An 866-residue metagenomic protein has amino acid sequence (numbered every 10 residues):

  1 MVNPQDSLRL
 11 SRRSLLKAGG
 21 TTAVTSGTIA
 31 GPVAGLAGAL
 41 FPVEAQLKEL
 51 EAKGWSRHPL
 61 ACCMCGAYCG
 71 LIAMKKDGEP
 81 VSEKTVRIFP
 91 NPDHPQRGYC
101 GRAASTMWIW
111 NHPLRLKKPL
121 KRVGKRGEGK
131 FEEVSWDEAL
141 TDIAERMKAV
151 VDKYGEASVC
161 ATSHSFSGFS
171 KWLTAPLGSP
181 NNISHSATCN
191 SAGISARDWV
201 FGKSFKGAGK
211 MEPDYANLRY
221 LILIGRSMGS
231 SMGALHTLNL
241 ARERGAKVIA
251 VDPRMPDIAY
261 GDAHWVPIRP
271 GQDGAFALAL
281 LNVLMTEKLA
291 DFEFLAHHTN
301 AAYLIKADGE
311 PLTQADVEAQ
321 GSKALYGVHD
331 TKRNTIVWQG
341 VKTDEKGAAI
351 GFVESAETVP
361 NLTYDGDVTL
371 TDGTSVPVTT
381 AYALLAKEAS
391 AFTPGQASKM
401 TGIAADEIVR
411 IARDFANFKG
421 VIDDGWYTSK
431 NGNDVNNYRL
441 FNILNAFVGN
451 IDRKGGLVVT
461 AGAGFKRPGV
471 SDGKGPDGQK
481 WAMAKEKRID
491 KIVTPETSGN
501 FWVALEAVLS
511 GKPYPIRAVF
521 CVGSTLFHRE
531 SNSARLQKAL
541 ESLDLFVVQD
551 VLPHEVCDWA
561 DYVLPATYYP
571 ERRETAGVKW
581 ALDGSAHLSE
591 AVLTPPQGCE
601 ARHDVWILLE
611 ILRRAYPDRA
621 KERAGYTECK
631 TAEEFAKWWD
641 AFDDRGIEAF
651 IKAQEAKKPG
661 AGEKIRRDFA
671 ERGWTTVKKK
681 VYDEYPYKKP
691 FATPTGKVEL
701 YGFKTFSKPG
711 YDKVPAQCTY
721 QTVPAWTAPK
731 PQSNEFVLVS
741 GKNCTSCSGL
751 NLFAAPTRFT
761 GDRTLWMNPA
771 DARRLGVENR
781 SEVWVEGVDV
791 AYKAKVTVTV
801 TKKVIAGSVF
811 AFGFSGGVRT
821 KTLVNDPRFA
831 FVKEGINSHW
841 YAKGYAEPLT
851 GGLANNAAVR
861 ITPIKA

Functional and structural regions predicted by a protein language model:
V2-D6, K171-V251, A275, K346 (+8 more regions): Extended redox/cofactor-interaction regions of prokaryotic respiratory oxidoreductases
V2-E293, H297-P360, Y364-G366, P377-V378 (+6 more regions): N-terminal export/assembly segments and adjacent metallocofactor-ligating motifs of anaerobic energy-metabolism
K118, R122-W136, L289-A405, A591-E699 (+2 more regions): N-terminal leader/propeptide and maturation segments of large enzyme subunits in energy/redox metabolism and hydrolases
L140-A157, M211-L218, E388, V409-I422 (+1 more regions): Glycine-rich phosphate/diphosphate-binding loops that line cofactor/substrate pockets in enzymes
S158-S165, Q396-I403, G425-N433, G464-F465 (+1 more regions): Conserved short loop/turn motifs at secondary-structure junctions
P256-G261, K387-T393, N417-G425, P515-R517 (+1 more regions): Short acidic (Asp/Glu) and glycine-rich catalytic loops that position anionic groups and cofactors
Y562, P570-P596, I607, L612-P617 (+1 more regions): Glycine/threonine-rich phosphate-binding loop and adjacent beta-strand/alpha-helix elements that clamp
V592, R602-G660, L750, A755-W766 (+1 more regions): Long, contiguous, secondary-structure-rich segments that constitute the structural scaffold of globular domains
